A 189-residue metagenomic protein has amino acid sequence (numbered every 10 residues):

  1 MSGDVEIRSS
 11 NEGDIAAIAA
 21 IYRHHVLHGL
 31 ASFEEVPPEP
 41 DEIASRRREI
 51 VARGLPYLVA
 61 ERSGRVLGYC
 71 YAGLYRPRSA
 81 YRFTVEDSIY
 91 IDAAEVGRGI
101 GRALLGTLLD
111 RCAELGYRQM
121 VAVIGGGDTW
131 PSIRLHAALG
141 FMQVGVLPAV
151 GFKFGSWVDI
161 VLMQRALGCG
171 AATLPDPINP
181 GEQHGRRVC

Functional and structural regions predicted by a protein language model:
V5, R65-Y69, V158: Glycine-rich phosphate/pyrophosphate-binding loop shared by adenosine-nucleotide-utilizing enzymes
E6-I18: A short beta-loop-alpha structural element at the N-terminal edge of CoA-dependent acyl/N-acetyltransferase catalytic
A19-R47: Conserved GNAT-fold acetyl-CoA-binding loop/helix
P37-A94, L105-G106, R111, A166-G168: Acetyl-CoA-dependent GNAT
Y71-L74, V123-I124, A137, M142-D159 (+2 more regions): Conserved catalytic-core motifs of GNAT/GCN5-like acyltransferases
I89-A94, R98, G126-D128: Active-site acidic-Proline motif in GNAT/NAT acetyltransferases
G97-C112, W130, R134-A138: Conserved acetyl-CoA-binding loop-helix of GNAT-fold acetyltransferases
C112-I124: Conserved GNAT acetyl-CoA-binding A-motif
